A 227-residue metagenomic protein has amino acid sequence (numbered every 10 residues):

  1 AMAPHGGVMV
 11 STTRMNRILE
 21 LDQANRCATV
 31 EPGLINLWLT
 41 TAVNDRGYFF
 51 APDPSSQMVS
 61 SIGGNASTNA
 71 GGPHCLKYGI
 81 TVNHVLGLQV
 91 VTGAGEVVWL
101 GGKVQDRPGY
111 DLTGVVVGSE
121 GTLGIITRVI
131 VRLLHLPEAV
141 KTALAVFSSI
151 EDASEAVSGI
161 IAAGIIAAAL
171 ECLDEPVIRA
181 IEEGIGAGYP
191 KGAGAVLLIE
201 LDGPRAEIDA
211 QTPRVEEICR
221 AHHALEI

Functional and structural regions predicted by a protein language model:
A1-I227: Noncatalytic alpha-helical scaffold of FAD-dependent oxidoreductases
